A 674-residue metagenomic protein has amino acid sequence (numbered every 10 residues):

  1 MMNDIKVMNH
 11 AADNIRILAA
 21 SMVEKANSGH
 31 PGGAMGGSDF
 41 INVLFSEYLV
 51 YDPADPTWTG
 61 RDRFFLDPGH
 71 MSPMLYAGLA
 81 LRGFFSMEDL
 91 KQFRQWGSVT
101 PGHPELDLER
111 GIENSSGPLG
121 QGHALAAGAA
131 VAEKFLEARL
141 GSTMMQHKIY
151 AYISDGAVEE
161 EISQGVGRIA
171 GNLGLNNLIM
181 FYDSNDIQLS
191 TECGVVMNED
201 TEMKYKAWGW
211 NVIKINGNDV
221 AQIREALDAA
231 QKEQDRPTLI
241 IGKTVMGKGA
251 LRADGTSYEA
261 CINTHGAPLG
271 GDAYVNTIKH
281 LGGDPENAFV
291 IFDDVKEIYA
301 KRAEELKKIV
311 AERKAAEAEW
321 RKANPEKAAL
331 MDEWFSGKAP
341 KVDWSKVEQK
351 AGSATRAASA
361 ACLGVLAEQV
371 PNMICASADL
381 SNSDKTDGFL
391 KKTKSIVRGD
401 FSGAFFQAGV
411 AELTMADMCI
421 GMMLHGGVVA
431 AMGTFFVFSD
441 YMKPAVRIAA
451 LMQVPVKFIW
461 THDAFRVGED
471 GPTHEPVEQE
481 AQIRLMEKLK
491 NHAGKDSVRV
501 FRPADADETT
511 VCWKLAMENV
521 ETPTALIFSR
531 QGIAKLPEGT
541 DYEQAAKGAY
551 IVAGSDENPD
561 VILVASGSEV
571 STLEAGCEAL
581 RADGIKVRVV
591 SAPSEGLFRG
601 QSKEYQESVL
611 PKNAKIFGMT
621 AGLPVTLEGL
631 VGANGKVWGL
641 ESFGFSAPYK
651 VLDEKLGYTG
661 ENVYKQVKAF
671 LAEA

Functional and structural regions predicted by a protein language model:
M1-K148, E297, K301-I527, G532-A534 (+2 more regions): Thiamine diphosphate
I5, F65, G156, T191-E192 (+3 more regions): A generic secondary-structure micro-motif detector that highlights 1-2 residue hydrophobic/ambivalent hotspots embedded
D67, S154-D155, N218, A411 (+2 more regions): Structured loop/turn residues at secondary-structure junctions
Q95-D107, L125, V131, F135-Q146 (+5 more regions): Thiamine diphosphate
A151-Y152, M180, A376, F617: Residue-level marker for buried hydrophobic side chains located in beta-strands that build the well-ordered beta-sheet
G156-I162: Short acidic, Gly/Ser-rich segments with clustered Asp/Glu that frequently serve as metal-coordination loops in enzyme
I278-I309: Non-catalytic, alpha-helical, charged scaffold/linker segments that couple or flank catalytic or architectural cores
